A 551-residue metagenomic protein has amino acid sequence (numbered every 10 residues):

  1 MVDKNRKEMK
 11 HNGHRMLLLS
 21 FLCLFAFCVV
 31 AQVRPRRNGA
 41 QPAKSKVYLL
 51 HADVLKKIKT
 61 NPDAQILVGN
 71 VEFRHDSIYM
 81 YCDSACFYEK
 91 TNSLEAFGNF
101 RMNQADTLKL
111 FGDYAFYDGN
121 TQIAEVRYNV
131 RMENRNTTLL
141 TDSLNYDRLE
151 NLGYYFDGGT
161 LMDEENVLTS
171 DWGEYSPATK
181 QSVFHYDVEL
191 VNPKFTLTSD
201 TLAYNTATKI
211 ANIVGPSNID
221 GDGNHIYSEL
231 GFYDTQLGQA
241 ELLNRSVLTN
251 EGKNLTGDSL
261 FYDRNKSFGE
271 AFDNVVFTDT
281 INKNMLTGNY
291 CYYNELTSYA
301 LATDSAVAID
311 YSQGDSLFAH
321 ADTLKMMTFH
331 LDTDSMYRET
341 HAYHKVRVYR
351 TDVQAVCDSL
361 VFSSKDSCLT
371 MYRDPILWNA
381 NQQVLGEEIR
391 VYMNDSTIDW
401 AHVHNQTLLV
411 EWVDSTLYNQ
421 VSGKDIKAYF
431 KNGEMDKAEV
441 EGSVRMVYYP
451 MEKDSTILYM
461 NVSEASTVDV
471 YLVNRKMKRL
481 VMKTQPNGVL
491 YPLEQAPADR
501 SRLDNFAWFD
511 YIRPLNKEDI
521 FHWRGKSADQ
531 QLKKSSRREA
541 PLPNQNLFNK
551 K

Functional and structural regions predicted by a protein language model:
M1-N38, N549-K551: Bacterial Sec-dependent N-terminal signal peptides
Q32-K551: N-terminal amphipathic/hydrophobic interface segments
